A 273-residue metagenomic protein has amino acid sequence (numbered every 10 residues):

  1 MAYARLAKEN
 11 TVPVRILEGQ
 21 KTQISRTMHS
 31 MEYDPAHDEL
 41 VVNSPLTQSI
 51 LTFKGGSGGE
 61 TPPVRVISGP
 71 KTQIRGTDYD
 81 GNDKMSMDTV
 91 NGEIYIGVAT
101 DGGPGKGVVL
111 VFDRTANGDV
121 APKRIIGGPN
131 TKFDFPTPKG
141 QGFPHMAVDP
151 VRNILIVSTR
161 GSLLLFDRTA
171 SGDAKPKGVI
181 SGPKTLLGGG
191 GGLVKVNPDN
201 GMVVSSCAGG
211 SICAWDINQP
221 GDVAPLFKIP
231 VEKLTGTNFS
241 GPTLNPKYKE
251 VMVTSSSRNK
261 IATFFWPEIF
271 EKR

Functional and structural regions predicted by a protein language model:
Y3-N10, F53-E60, V111-D119, L165-A174 (+2 more regions): Short loop/turn segments immediately following beta-strands, especially the blade-tip and inter-blade linker loops
R5, P45-L46, G55, A99-D101 (+7 more regions): Short loop/turn segments immediately following the C-termini of beta-strands
N10-G19, E60-K71, D119-N130, A174-G182 (+2 more regions): Beta-propeller fold detector
Q20-H37, P70-V90, T100, P129-R152 (+2 more regions): Beta-rich, blade/repeat-based domains predominating in secreted/periplasmic proteins but also intracellular
A36, L46, V90, G105 (+6 more regions): Short loop/turn segments that connect beta-strands within the blades of beta-propeller domains, predominantly WD40
E39-V42, E93-I96, I154-V157, M202-S205 (+1 more regions): Conserved beta-propeller blade signature
Q48-L51, G103-V109, L163-L164, S211-C213 (+1 more regions): Structural signal for beta-propeller blades
S240-R273: Blade-level signature of beta-propeller repeat domains, shared across WD40, Kelch, NHL, RCC1 and BNR/Asp-box propellers
